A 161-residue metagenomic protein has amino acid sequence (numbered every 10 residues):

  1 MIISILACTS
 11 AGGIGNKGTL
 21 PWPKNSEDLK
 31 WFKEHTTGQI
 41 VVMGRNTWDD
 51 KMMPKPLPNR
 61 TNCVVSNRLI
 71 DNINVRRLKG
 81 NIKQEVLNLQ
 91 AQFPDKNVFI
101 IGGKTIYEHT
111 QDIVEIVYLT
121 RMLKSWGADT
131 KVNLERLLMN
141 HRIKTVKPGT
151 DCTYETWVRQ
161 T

Functional and structural regions predicted by a protein language model:
M1-T161: Enzymes that bind and transform nitrogen-containing heteroaromatic metabolites
